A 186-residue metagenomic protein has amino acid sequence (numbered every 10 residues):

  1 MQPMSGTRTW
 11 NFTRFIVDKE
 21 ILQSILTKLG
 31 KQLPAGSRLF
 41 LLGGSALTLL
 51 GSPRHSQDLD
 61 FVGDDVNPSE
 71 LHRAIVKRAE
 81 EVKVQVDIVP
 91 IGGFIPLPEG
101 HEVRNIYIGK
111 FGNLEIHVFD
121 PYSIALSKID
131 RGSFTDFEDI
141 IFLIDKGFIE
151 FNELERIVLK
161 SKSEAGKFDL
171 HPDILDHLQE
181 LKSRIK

Functional and structural regions predicted by a protein language model:
M1-K186: Compositionally biased terminal segments of proteins
